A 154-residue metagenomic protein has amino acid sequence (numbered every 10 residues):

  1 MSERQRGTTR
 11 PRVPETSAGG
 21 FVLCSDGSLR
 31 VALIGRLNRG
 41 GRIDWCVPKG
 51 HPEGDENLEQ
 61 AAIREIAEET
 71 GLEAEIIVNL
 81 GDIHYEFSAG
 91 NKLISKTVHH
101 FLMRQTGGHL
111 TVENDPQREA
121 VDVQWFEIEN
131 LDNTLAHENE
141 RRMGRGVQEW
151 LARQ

Functional and structural regions predicted by a protein language model:
S2-V47: N-terminal strand-loop-strand
F21-V22, R64, G146: Charged/polar positions on well-ordered alpha helices
S25, T106, E149: Residue-level marker of positions within ordered structural domains that often coincide with functionally constrained
R42-C46, V121-Q124, R145: A short, polar/proline- and glycine-enriched secondary-structure boundary/capping micro-motif
P52-R142: Unchanged
G146-Q154: C-terminal alpha-helix
